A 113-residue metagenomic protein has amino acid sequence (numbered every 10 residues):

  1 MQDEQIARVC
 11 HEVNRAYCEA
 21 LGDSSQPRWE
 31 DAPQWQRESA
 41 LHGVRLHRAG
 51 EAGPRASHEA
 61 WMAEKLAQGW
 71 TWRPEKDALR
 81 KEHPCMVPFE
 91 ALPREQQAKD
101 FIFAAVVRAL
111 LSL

Functional and structural regions predicted by a protein language model:
M1-L113: Alpha-helical propensity feature that highlights long, continuous alpha-helices across diverse contexts
